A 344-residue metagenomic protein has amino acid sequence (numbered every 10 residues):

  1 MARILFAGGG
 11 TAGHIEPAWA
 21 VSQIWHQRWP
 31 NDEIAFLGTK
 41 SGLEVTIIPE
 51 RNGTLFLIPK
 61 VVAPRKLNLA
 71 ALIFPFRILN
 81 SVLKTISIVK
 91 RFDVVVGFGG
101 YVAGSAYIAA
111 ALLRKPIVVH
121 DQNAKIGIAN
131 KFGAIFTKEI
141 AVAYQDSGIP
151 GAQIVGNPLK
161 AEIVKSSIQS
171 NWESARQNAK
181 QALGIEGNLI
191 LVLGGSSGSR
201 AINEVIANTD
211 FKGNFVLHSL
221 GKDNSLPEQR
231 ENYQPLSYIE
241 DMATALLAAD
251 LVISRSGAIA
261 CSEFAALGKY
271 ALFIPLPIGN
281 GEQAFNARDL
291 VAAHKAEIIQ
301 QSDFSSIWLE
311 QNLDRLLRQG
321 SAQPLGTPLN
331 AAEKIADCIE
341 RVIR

Functional and structural regions predicted by a protein language model:
R3-G9, N31-R77, V155, Q300-D303: Conserved nucleotide-sugar phosphate-binding/catalytic loop shared by glycosyltransferases and other
G42, P49-R51, I168, E173-S254 (+2 more regions): Donor-nucleotide binding loops and adjacent catalytic segments primarily of GT-B fold Leloir glycosyltransferases
G42-T46, V95-L113: An aromatic- and histidine-rich active-site surface loop
R65-V94, L112: An amphipathic, basic-hydrophobic alpha-helix
F92-V94, L247-A260, K269: Acidic donor-binding loop of glycosyltransferase active sites
L112-E173: Active-site-proximal region of nucleotide-activated glycan assembly enzymes, centered on histidine/acidic-rich loops
A293-Q300, F304-G320: C-terminal "capping" alpha-helix adjacent to the active site of nucleotide-linked donor transferases in cell-envelope
Q311-R318, P328-R344: C-terminal alpha-helical cap of glycosyltransferases
